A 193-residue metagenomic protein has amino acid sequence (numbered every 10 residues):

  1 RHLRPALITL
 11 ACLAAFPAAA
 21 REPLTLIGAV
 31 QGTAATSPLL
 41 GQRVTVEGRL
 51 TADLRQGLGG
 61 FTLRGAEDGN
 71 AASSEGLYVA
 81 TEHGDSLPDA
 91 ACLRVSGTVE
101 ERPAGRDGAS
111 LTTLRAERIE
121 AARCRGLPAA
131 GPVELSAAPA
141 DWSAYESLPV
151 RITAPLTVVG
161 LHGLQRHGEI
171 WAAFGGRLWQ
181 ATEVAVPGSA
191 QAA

Functional and structural regions predicted by a protein language model:
R1-L7: Bacterial N-terminal signal peptides that target proteins for export
A15-P17: N-terminal signal peptide c-region/cleavage motif recognized by signal peptidases
A20-A193: Extended non-catalytic accessory segments flanking core domains
